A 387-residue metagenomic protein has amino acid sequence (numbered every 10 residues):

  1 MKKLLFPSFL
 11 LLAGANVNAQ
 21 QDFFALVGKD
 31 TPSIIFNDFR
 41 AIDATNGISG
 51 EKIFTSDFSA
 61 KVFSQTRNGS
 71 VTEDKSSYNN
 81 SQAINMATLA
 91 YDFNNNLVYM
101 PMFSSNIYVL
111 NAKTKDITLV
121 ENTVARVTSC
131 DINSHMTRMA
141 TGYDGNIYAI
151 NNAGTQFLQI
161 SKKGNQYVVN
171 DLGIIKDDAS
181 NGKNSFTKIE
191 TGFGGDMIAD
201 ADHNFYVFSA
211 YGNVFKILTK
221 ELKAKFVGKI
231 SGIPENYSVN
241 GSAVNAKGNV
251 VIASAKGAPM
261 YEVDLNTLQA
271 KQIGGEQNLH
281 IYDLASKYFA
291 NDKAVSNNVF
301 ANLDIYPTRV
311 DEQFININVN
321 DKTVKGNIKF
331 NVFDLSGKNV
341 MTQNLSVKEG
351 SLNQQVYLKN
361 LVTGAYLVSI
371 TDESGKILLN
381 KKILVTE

Functional and structural regions predicted by a protein language model:
M1-F23, T308, L378, E387: Bacterial Sec-dependent N-terminal signal peptides
Q21-G28, L97-P101, N146-I150, N204-F208 (+1 more regions): Conserved beta-propeller blade signature
I48-S76, I117-T128, Y167-K183, K223-G232 (+1 more regions): Beta-propeller fold detector
V62-T66, N79-A90, R126-A140, N181-M197 (+2 more regions): Repeated scaffold domains used in trafficking and secretory/extracellular systems, primarily beta-propellers
A253-V295: Blade-level signature of beta-propeller repeat domains, shared across WD40, Kelch, NHL, RCC1 and BNR/Asp-box propellers
V295-D321, F333-K338, L384-E387: Surface-exposed, proline-anchored Ser/Thr-rich loop/turn motifs
N339-N360, E373-G375, I383: Glycine-centered tight-turn motifs at strand-turn-strand junctions
A365-E387: C-terminal tail/sorting-segment detector
